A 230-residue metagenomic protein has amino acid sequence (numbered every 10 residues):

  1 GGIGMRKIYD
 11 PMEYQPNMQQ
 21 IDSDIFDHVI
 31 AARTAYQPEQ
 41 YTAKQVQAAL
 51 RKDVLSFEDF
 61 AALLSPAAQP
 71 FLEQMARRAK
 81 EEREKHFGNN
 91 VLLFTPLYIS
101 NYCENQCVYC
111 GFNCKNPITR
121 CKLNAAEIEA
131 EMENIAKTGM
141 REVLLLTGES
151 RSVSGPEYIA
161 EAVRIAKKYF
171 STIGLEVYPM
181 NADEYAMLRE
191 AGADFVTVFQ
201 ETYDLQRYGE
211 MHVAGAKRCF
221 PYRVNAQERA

Functional and structural regions predicted by a protein language model:
G1-F94, N105: Flexible, acidic/Gly-rich N-terminal and inter-domain linker regions that tether and position cofactor-handling modules
V29-A35, Q40, C103-C114, E176-V177 (+1 more regions): Short, charged N-terminal helix-start/capping segments
A49-L50, L64-S65, S100-Y102, V153-S154 (+1 more regions): Short low-complexity stretches enriched in small and charged residues
R51, K80-G88, F112, K137 (+2 more regions): Generic secondary-structure signature for well-ordered alpha-helical cores
E58, P66-A67, P96, S100-Y102 (+3 more regions): Surface-exposed loop/turn and secondary-structure junction residues enriched for glycine/proline
K85-G88, L92-E127: Canonical Radical SAM [4Fe-4S] cluster-binding loop centered on the CxxxCxxC motif and its immediate flanking residues
N116-A230: Conserved Radical SAM active-site core
